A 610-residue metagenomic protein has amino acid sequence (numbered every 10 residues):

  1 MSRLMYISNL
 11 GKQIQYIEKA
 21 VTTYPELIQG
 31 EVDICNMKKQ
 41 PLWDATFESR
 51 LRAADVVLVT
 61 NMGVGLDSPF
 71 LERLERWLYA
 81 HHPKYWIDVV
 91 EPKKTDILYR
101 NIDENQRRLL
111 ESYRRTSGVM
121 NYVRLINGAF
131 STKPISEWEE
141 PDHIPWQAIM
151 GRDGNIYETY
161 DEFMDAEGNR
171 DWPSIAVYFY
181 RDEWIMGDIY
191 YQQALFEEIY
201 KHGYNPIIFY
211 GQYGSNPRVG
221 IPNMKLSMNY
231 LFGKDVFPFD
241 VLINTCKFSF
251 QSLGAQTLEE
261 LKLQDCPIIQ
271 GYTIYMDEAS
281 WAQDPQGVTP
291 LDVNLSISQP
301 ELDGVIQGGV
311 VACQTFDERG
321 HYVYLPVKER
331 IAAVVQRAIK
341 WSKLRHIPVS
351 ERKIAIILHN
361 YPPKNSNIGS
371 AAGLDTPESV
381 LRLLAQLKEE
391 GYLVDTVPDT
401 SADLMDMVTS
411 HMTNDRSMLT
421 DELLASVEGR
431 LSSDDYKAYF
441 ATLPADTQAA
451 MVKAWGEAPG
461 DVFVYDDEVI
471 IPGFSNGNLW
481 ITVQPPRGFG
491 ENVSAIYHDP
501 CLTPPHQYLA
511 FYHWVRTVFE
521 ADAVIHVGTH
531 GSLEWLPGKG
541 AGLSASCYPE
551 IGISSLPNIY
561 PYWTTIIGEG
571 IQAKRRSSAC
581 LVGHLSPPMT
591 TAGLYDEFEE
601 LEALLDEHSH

Functional and structural regions predicted by a protein language model:
M1-H610: An N-terminal assembly and electron-transfer interface module characteristic of large anaerobic redox and radical
